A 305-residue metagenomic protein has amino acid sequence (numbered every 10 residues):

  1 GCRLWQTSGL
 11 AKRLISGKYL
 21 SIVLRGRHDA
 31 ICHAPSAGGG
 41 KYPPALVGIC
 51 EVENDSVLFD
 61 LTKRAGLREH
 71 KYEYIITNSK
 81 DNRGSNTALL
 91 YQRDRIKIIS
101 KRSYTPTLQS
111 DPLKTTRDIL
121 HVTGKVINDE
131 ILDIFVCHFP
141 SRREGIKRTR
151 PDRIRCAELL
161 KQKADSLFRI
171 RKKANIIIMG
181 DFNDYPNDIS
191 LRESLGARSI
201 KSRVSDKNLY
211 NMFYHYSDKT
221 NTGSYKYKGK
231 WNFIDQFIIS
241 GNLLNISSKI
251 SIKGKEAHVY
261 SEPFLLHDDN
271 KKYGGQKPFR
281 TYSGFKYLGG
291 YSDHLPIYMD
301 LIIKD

Functional and structural regions predicted by a protein language model:
G1-A65, I75-K80, S85, N270-G275 (+1 more regions): N-terminal, active-site-proximal structural segment of metallo-dependent hydrolase catalytic domains
G1-G17, S100-R102, I131-S141: Active-site-proximal beta-strand elements of phosphoester/diester hydrolases
R13-I22, P43-I49, I76-T77, L108-Q109 (+4 more regions): Second-shell loop/turn segments in exported
L14-G17, L24, I31-L58, L90 (+6 more regions): Active-site beta-strand/loop signature of hydrolases that rely on acidic residues for catalysis
L46-G48, V52-F139: Structured beta-strand-rich core segments of catalytic domains in phosphoester-bond hydrolases
S56-F59, R83-N86, R143-I146, Y185-S190 (+1 more regions): Extracytoplasmic/secreted cell-surface and envelope-processing proteins
Y74-I76, L120, G124-Y216: Extracytoplasmic, non-cytosolic globular domains
K114, D165-I176, D184-D305: Metal-dependent phosphoester-hydrolase catalytic domains
